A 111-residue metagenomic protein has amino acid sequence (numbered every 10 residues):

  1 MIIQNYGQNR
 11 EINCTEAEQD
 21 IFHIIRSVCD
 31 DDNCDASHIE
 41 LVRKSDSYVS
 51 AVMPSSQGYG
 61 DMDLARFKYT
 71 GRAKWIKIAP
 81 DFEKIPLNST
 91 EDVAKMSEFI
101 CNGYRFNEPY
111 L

Functional and structural regions predicted by a protein language model:
M1-N88: Polyanion-binding interface signature
G71-A73, K77-L111: Ampiphathic alpha-helical segments that act as solvent-exposed interaction surfaces
